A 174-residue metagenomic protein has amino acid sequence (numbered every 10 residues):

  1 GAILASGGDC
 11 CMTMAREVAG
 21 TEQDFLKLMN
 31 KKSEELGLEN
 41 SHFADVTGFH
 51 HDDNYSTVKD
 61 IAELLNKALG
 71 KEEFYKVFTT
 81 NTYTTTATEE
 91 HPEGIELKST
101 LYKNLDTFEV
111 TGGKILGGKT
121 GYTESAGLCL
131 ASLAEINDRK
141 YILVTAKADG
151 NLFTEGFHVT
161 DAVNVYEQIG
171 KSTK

Functional and structural regions predicted by a protein language model:
L4-E17, A44: Substrate-binding clefts and substrate-entry loops adjacent to catalytic sites of polymer-processing enzymes acting on
G20-K174: Penicillin-recognizing serine hydrolase domain
